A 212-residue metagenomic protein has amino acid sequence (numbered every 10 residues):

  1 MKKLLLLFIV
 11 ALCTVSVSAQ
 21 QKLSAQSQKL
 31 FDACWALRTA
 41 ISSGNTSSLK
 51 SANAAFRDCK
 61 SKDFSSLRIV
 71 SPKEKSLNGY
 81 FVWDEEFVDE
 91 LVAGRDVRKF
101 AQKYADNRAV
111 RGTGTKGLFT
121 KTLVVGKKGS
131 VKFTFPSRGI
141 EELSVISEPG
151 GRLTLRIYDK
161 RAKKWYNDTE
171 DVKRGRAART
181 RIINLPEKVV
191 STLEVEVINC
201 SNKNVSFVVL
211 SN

Functional and structural regions predicted by a protein language model:
M1-A25: Bacterial Sec-dependent N-terminal signal peptides
S18, L210-N212: General N-terminal targeting signals
Q20-S66: Long, polar/Ser/Thr-enriched low-complexity segments that form simple helices or flexible linkers at protein ends
S24-I41, T122-N202, N212: Acidic, Ser/Thr/Pro-rich low-complexity intrinsically disordered segments
K50, A54-S76, Y80, A105-A109 (+5 more regions): Generic ordered-secondary-structure signal
R57-K132: Non-catalytic extracellular/lumenal accessory regions of secreted precursors
V205-V208: N-terminal flexible/basic segments that precede or flank functional cores
